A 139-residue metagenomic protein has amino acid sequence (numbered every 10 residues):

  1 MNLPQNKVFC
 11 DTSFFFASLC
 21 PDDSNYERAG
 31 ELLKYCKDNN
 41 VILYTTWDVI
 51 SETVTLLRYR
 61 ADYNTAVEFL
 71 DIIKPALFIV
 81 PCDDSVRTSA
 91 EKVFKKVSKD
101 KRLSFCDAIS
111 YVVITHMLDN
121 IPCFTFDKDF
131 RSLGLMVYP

Functional and structural regions predicted by a protein language model:
M1-K7, V112, M117-P139: Acidic, PIN/NYN-like endoribonuclease modules and their adjacent C-terminal/linker elements
M1-Y44, R58-E68: Short, well-structured N-terminal submotif of metal-dependent ribonuclease cores
L3, I79-I121: Active-site neighborhoods of divalent-metal-dependent phosphate/nucleic-acid chemistry enzymes
V8-D11, T45-T46, L103-F105, D127 (+1 more regions): Histidine- and aromatic-rich ligand-binding microenvironments
D22-D23, R60-N64, A76, V80 (+2 more regions): Residues at alpha-helix boundaries and the short loops/turns that link adjacent helices
D38-L43, A76-F78, L118-I121: Short active-site oxyanion
